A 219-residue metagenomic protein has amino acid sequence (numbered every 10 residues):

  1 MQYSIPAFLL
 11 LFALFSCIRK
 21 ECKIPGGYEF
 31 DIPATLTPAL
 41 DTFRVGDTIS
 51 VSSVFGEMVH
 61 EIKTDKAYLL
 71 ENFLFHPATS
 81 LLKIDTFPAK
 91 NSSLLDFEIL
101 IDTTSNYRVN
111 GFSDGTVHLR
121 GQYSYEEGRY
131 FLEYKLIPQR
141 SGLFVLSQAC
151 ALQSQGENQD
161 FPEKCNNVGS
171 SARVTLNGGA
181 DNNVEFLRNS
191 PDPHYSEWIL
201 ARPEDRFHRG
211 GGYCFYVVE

Functional and structural regions predicted by a protein language model:
Q2-L9: Sec-dependent signal peptide recognition, specifically the positively charged N-region followed immediately by
L14-S16: C-terminal motif of bacterial Sec signal peptides marking the signal peptidase cleavage site
K20-I32: Proline/serine/threonine-rich low-complexity linkers at boundaries of modular beta-sandwich domains
P38-F43: Short beta-strand segments of immunoglobulin-like
V51-F55, L136: Aromatic/hydrophobic beta-strand junction motif of beta-rich domains
V59-F144: Structured domain cores in non-transmembrane regions
F144-E219: Glycine-rich, aromatic-bearing surface loops/beta-hairpins
